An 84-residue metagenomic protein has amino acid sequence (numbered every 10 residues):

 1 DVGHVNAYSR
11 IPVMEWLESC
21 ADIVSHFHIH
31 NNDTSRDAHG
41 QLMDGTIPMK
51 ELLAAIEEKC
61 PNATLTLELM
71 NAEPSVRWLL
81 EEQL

Functional and structural regions predicted by a protein language model:
D1: Active-site glycine-centered loops adjacent to acidic/histidine catalytic or metal-binding residues that shape
N6-L84: Histidine-acidic metal/acid-base catalytic patches
